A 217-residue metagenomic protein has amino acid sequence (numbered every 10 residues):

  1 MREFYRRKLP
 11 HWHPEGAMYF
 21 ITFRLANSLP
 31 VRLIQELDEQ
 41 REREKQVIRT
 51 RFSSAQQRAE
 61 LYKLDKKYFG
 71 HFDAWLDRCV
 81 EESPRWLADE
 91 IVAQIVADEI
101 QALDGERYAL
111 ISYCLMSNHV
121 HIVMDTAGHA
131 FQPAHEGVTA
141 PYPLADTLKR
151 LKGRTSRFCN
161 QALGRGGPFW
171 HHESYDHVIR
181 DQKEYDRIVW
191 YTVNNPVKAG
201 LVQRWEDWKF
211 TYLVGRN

Functional and structural regions predicted by a protein language model:
M1-N217: Short catalytic/metal-binding and nucleic-acid-binding patches
